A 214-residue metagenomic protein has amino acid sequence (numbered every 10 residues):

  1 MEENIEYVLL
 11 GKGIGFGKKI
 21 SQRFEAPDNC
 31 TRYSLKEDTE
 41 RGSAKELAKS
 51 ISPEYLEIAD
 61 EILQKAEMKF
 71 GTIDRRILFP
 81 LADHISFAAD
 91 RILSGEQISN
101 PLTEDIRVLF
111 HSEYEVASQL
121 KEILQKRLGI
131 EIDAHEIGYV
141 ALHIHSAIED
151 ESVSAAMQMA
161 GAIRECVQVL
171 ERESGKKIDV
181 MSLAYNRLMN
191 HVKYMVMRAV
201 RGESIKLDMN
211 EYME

Functional and structural regions predicted by a protein language model:
M1-E214: A cross-family "folded-core" feature that marks the main globular domain of proteins
